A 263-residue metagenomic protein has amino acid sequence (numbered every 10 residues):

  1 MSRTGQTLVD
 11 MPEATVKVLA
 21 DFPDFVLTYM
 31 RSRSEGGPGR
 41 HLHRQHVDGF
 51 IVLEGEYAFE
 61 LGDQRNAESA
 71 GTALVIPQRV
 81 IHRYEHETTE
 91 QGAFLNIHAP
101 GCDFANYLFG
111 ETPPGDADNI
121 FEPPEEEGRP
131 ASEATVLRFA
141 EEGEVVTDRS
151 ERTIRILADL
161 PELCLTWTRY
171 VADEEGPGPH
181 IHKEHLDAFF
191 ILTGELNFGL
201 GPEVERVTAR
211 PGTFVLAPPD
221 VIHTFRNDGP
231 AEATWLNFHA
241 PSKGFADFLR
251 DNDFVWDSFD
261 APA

Functional and structural regions predicted by a protein language model:
M1-T28, G39, E111-T166, G178 (+1 more regions): A short, N-terminal "cap"/entry segment at the start of jelly-roll beta-barrel domains of the cupin/DSBH fold
E13, D63, E151, P202-V204: Residue-level detection of beta-strand-connecting loop/turn positions
T28-H43, T166-H182: Conserved short histidine dyad/triad with adjacent acidic residue
Q45-H46, Q64, V80-I81, E90 (+5 more regions): A generic "binding-loop/recognition-motif" signal
Q45-Y57, E184-L196: Glycine- and acidic-residue-biased ligand/ion/polar-headgroup-sensing regions
Q64-Q78, E203-P219: Short acidic-glycine-tyrosine-enriched beta hairpin
V75, T89-N106, L216, P230-D247: A short hydrophobic beta-strand segment most commonly corresponding to one strand of the jelly-roll/cupin
Y84-E87, R226-N227: Asparagine-centered strand-capping/turn motif at beta-strand->loop junctions
